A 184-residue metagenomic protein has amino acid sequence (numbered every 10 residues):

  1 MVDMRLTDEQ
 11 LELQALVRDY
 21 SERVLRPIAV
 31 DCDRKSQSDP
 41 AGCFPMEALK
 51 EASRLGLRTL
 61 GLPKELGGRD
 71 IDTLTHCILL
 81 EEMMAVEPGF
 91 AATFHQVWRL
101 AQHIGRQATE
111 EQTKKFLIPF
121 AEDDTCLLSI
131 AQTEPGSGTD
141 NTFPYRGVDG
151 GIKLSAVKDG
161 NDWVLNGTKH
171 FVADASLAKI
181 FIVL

Functional and structural regions predicted by a protein language model:
M1-T93, K114-F116: Amphipathic, small/basic residue-rich leader segments at the start of a protein or domain
E65-G67, P135, K169-V172: Short beta-turn/strand-loop junction motif enriched in small, turn-promoting residues
A91-T113, G138: N-terminal glycine-rich flavin-associated loop
D123-G138: A short, Trp-centered hydrophobic/proline-enriched beta-strand micro-motif
L154-V157: A structural signal for short hydrophobic beta-strand segments in well-ordered beta-sheet cores
N166-L184: A short core secondary-structure module
